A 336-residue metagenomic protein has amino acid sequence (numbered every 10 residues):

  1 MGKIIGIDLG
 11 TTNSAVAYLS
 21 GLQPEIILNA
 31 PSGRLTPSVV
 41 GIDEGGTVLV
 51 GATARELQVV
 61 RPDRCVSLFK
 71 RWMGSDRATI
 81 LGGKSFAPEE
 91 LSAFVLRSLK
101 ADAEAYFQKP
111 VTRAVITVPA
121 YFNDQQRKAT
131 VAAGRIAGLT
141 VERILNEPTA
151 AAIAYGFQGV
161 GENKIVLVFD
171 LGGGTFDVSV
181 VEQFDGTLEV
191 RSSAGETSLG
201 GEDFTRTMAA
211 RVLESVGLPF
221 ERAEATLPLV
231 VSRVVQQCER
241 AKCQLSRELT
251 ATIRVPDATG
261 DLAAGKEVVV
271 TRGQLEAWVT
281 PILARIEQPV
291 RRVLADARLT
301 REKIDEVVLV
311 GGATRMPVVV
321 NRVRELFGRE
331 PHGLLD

Functional and structural regions predicted by a protein language model:
M1-S75, T79-S85, E104-D336: Oxyanion-binding/catalytic loops of NTP- or PPi-dependent enzymes
